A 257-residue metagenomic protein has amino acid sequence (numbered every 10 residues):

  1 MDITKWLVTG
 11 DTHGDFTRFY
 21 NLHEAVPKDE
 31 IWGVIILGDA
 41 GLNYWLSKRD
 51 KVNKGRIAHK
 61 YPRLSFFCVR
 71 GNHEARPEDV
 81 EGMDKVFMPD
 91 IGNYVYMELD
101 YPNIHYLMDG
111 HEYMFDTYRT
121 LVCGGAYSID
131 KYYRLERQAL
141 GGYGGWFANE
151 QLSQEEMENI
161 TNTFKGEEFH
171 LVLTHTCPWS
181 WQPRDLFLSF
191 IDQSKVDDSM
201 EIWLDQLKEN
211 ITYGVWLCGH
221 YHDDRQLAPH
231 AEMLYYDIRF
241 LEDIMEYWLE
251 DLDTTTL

Functional and structural regions predicted by a protein language model:
I3-H13, T117-A126, L171-H175, M233-D237: Active-site-proximal beta-strand elements of phosphoester/diester hydrolases
T4, L64, I104, Y118 (+2 more regions): A structural micro-motif
T9, G14-F115, Q193, L204: Core catalytic region of metal-dependent phosphoesterases/phosphodiesterases, especially metallo-beta-lactamase-like
H13-G14, G41-N43, H73-A75, G125-I129 (+2 more regions): Short, solvent-exposed loop/turn segments at secondary-structure junctions
R18-F19, W45-K48, E78-E81, Y132-Y133 (+2 more regions): A short acidic (Asp/Glu
I31, F169-P178, T212-Y213, C218: Proline-aspartate-enriched helix->loop->beta-strand connector
A58, S65-V69, V86-I91, S180-T255: Conserved beta-sheet core of the metallophosphoesterase superfamily
I91, D116-D198: Active-site-proximal loop/helix segment associated with metal-binding centers of metalloenzymes
